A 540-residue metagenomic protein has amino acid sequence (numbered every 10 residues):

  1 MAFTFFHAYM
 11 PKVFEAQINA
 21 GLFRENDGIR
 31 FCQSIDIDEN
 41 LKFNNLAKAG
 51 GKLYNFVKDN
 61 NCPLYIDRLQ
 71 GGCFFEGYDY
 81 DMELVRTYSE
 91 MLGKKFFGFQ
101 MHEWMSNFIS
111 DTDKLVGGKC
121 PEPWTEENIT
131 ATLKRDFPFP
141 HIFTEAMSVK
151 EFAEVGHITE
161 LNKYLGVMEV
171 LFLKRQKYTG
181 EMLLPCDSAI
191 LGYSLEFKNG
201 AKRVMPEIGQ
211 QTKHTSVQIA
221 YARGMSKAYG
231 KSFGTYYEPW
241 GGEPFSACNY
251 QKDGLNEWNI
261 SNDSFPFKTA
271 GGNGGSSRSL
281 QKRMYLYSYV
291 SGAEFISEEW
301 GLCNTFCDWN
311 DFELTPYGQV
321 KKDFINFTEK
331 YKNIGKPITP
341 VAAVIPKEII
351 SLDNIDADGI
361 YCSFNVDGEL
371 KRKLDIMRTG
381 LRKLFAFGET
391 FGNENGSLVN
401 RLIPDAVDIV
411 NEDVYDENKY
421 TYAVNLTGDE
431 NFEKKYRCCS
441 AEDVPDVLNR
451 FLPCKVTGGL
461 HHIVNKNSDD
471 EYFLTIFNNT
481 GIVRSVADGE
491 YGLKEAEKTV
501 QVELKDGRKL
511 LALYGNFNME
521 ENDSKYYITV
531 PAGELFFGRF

Functional and structural regions predicted by a protein language model:
M1-G72, D79-Q100, V116-H141, C454-N467 (+4 more regions): Mature N-terminal, pre-catalytic/accessory segment of carbohydrate-active enzymes
T4, A8, R30-N44, P63-D79 (+6 more regions): The substrate-binding groove and active-site-proximal loops of carbohydrate-active enzymes, especially glycoside
F6-A20, S34-N55, M182-S194, G380-Y420: A short, well-structured beta->alpha microelement
A47, K58-N60, K373-V444, E520-P531 (+1 more regions): Helical hinge/lid and interdomain linker segments adjacent to catalytic or ligand-binding clefts that mediate domain
E76, F99-Q100, I109-S110, N162-L381: Hydrophobic targeting/anchoring helices
E90-K94, H102-Y193: Eukaryote-skewed repeat-based solenoidal scaffolds used as protein-protein interaction platforms, primarily
K336-K373, Y415-F432, K455-L504, P531-F536: Carbohydrate-binding surface patches
G507-N516: Change to "...patches in solvent-exposed regions of secreted, membrane-anchored, or virion-exposed structural
